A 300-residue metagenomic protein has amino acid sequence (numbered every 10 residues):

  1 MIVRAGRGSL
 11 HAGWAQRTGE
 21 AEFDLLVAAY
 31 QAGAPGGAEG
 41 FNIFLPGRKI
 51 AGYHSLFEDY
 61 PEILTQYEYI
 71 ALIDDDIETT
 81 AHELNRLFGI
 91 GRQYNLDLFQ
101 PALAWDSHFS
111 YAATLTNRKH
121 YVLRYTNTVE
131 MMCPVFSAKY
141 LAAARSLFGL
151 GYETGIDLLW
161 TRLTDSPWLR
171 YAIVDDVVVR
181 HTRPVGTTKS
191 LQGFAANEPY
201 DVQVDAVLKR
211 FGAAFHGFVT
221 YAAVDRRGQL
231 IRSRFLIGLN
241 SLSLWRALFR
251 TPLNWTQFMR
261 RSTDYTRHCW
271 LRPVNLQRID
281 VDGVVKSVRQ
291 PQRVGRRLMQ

Functional and structural regions predicted by a protein language model:
M1-R7, A29-Q31: A conserved hydrophobic helix/loop-capping motif in glycosyltransferases and polysaccharide synthases
A12-W14, E20-E68: Active-site-proximal specificity loops/subdomain of glycosyltransferases
A28, F99-A104, V174-D175, H181-T182: Short glycine/serine/threonine-enriched helix-capping/active-site loop that flanks the nucleotide-sugar donor pocket
N42-I43, L115-K119, K189-Q192: Short, hinge-like loop/turn segments at secondary-structure boundaries
T65-E78: Short beta-strand-to-loop acidic/aromatic patch adjacent to the donor-nucleotide binding site
T80-D157, T161-S166: Conserved catalytic core of nucleotide-sugar-dependent glycosyltransferases
T154-Q300: C-terminal catalytic/acceptor-binding lobe
